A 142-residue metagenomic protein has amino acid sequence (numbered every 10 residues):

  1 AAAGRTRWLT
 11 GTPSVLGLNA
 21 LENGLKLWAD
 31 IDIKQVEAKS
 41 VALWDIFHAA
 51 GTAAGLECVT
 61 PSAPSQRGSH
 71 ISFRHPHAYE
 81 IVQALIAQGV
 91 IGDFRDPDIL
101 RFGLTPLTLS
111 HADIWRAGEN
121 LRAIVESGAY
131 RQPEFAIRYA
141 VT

Functional and structural regions predicted by a protein language model:
A1, T6-L9, E57-Q66, F73 (+3 more regions): PLP-dependent class I/II
A1-K39, D45, T142: Active-site C-terminal subdomain of aminotransferase-like
G4, T12, Q35, S62 (+2 more regions): Solvent-exposed, flexible loop/coil residues
G11-V15, H75, T108-H111: Short, solvent-exposed loop/helix junctions and linker helices that flank or host conserved functional motifs
N23-K26, D30, K34, A38-A53 (+4 more regions): Replace "anionic and nucleotidyl ligands
N23-K26, S69, F102: Positions in alpha-helical segments
V41-H48, T52-Q88, P97, L104: Conserved PLP-binding catalytic core of the aspartate aminotransferase-like
A84-T142: PLP-dependent enzyme catalytic core of the Aspartate aminotransferase-like
